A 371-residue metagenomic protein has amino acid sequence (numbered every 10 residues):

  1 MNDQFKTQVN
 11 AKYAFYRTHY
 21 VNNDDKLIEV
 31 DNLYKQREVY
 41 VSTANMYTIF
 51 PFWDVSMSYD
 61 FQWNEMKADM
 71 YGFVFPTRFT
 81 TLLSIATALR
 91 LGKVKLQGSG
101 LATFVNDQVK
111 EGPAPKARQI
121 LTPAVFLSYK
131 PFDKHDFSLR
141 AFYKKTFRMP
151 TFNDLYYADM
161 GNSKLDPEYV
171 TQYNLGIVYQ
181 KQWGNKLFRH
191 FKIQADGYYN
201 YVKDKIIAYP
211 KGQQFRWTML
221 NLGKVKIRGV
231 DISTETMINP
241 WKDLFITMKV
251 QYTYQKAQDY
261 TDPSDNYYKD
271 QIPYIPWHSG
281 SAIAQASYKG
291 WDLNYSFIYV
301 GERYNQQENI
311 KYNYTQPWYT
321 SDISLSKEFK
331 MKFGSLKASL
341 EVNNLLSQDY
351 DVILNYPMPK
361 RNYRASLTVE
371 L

Functional and structural regions predicted by a protein language model:
M1-D3, V41-Y47, L83-L89, V125-Y129 (+8 more regions): Residues on the lipid-exposed face of transmembrane beta-strands in outer-membrane beta-barrel proteins
N2-K6, T48-D54, G92-V94, P131-F137 (+3 more regions): Short loop/turn motifs that connect adjacent beta-strands in outer-membrane beta-barrel proteins
Q4, Q8-Y20, F132, S138-K144 (+3 more regions): Membrane-embedded beta-barrel scaffold of Gram-negative outer-membrane proteins
Y13-R17, F61-K67, L91-K93, A102-Q108 (+10 more regions): Transmembrane beta-strands of outer-membrane beta-barrel pores
I28, F52-K134, Y143: Signature of Gram-negative outer-membrane beta-barrel scaffolds
I28-R37, G72-F79, P113-I120, G161-Y169 (+4 more regions): Replace "Gram-negative outer membrane beta-barrel proteins" with "bacterial and organellar outer membrane beta-barrel
K93, H190-Y201, L220-N305, S335 (+1 more regions): Gram-negative outer-membrane beta-barrel transporters
K203, Y299-Q306, T315-Q316, D322-L371: C-terminal beta-signal and adjacent terminal beta-strands/loops of Gram-negative outer-membrane beta-barrel proteins
